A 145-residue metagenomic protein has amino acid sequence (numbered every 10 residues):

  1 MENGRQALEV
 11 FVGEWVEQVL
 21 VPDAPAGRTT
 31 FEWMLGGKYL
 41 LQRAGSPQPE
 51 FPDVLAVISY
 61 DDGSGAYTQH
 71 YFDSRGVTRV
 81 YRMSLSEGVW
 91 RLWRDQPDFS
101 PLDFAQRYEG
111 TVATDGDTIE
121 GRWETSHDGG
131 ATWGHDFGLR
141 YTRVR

Functional and structural regions predicted by a protein language model:
M1-R145: Hydrophobic small-molecule pocket/channel-lining residues, especially in calycin-type beta-barrels
